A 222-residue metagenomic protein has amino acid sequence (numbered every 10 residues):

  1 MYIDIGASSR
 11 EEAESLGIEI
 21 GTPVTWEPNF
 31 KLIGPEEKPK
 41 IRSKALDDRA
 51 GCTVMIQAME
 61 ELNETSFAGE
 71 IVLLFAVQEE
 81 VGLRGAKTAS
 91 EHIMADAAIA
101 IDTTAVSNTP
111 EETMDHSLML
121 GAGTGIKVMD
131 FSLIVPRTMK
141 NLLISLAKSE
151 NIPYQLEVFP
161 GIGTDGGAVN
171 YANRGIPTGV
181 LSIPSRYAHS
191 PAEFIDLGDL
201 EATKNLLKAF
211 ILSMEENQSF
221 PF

Functional and structural regions predicted by a protein language model:
M1-F222: N-terminal hydrophobic/helix-forming segments and targeting peptides
